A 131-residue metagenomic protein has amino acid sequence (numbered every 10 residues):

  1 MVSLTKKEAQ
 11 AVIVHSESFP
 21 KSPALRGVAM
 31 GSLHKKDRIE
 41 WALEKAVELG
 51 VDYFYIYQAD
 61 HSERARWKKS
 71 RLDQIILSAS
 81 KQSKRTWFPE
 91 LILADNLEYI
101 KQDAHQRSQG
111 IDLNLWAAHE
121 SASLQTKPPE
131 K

Functional and structural regions predicted by a protein language model:
M1-S18, S70: N-terminal positively charged helical leader segments and presequences
K6, S16, N96, E120-S123: Residues that form or immediately flank small-molecule/cofactor binding pockets and catalytic motifs
H15-W116: RNA substrate-binding interface of SAM-dependent RNA methyltransferases
R107-K131: Active-site/ligand-binding-proximal alpha/beta "capping" segment
